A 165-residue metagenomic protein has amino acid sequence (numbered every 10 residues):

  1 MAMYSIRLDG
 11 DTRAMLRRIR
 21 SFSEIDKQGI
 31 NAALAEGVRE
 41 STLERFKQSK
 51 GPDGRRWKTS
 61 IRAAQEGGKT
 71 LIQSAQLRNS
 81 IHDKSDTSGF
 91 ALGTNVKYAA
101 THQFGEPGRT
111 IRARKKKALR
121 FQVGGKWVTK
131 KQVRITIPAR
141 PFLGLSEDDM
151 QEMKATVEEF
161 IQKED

Functional and structural regions predicted by a protein language model:
M1-D165: Short, Lys/Arg-rich flexible segments
